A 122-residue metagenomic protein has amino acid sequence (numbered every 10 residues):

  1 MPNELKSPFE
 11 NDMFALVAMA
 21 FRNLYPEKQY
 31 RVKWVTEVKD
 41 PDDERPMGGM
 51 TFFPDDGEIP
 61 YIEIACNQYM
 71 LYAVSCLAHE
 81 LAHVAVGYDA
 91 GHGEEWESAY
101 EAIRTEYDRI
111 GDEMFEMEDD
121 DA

Functional and structural regions predicted by a protein language model:
M1-S75, V84-A122: Active-site-proximal or metal-binding-adjacent scaffold patches in catalytic folds
E80: Walker B catalytic acidic pair
